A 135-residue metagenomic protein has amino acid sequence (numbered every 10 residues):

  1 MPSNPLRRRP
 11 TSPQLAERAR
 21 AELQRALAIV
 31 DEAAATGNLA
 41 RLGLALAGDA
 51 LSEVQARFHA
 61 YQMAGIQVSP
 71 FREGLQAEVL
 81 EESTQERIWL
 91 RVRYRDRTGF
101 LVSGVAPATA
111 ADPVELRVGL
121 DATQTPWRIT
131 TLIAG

Functional and structural regions predicted by a protein language model:
P2-P70: Core segments of small alpha/beta cavity-forming domains
R25, R72, A111-P113: Short solvent-exposed loop/turn micro-motifs enriched in small/polar/acidic residues
I29-V30, A77-E78, R117-V118: Generic recognition of flexible, low-complexity loop/linker segments
A40-L44, V79, V105: Mature, folded catalytic cores of secreted/periplasmic enzymes
R72-G74, I129: A broad structural signal for short, well-ordered beta-strand segments within beta-sheet-rich domains
G74-S83: Short amphipathic beta-strand and strand-loop transition segments with alternating hydrophobic
S83-G135: Exposed beta-sheet edge and beta->alpha loop/turn motif
